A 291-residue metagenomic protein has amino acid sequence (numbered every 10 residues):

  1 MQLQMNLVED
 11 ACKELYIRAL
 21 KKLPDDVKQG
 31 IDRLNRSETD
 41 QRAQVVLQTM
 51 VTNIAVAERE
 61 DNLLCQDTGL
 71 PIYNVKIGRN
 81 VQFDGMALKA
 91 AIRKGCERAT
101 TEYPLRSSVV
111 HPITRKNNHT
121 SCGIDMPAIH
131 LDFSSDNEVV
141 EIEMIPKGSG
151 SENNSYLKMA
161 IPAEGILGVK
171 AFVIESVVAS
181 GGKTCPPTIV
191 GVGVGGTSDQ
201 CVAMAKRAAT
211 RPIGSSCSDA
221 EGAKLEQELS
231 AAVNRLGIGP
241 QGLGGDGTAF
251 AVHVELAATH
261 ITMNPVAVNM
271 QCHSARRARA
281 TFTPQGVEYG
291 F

Functional and structural regions predicted by a protein language model:
M1-V192, T197-F291: Non-transmembrane, aqueous-exposed alpha-helical and coiled segments at domain scale
